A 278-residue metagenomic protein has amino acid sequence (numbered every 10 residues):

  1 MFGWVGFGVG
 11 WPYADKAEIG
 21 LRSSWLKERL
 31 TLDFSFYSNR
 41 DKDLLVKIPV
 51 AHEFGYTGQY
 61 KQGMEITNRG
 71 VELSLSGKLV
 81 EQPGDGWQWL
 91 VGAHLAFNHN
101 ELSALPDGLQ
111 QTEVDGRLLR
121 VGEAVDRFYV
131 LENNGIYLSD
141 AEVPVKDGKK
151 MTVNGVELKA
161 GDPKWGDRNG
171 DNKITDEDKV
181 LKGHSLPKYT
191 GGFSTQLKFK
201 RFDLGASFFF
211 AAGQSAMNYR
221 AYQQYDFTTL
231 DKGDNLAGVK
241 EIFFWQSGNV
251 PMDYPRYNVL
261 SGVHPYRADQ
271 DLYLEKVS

Functional and structural regions predicted by a protein language model:
M1-G3, F7-S278: Outer/extracellular conduits and scaffolds centered on Gram-negative outer-membrane beta-barrels
